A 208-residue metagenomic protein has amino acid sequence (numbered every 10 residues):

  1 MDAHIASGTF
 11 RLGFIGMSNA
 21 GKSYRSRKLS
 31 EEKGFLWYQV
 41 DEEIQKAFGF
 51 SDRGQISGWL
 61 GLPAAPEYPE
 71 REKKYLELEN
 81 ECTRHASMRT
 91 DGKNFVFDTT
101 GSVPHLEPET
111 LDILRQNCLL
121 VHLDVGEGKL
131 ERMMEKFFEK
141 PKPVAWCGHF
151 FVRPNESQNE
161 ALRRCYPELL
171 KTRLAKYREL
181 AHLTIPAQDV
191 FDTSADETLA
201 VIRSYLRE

Functional and structural regions predicted by a protein language model:
M1-T9, K28, E32, E160 (+1 more regions): NTP-dependent small-molecule kinase module
S7-L12, G92-K93: Pre-Walker A (Motif I) flank of P-loop NTPase domains
M17: P-loop (Walker A) phosphate-binding loop of NTP-binding proteins
A20: ATP-binding Walker
S23: Walker A/P-loop
E31-V40: Post-Walker A helix-loop "phosphate-sensing" segment adjacent to the P-loop in P-loop NTPases
E42-D112: ATP-dependent small-molecule kinase phosphotransfer cores that center on conserved nucleotide phosphate-binding segments
N117-R173: A glycine- and Lys/Arg-enriched "phosphate-lid" helix/loop adjacent to the NTP-binding pocket of small-molecule kinases
